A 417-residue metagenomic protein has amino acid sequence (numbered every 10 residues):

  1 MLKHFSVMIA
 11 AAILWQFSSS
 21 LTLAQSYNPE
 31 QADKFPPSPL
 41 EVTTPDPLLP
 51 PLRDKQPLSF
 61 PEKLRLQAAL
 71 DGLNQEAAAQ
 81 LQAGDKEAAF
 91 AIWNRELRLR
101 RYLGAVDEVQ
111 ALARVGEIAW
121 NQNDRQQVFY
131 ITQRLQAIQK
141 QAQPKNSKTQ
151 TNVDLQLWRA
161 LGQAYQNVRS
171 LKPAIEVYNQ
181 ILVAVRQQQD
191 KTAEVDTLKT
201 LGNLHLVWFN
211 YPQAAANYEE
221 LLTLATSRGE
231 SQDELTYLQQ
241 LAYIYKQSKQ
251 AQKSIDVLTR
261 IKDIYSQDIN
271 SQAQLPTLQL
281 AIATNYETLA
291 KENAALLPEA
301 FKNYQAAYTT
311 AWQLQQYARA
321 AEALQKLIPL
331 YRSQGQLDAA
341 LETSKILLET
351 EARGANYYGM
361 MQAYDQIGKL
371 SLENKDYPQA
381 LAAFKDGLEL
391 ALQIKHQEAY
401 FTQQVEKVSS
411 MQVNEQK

Functional and structural regions predicted by a protein language model:
H4-I9, L14-R114, K417: N-terminal leader/linker segments that initiate helical-solenoid repeat arrays
E62-L64, A83, R101-A105, Q141-T149 (+8 more regions): Short coil/turn linkers that connect adjacent helices within long alpha-helical scaffolds, especially alpha-solenoid
A69, E76, V115, L161 (+14 more regions): Structural register within alpha-helical repeat arrays
D71, Q110, Q156, D196 (+5 more regions): Residue register of alpha-helical TPR repeats
L97-R98, Q136-P144, Q180-A184, E220-L224 (+5 more regions): Amphipathic alpha-helical segments of tetratricopeptide repeats
